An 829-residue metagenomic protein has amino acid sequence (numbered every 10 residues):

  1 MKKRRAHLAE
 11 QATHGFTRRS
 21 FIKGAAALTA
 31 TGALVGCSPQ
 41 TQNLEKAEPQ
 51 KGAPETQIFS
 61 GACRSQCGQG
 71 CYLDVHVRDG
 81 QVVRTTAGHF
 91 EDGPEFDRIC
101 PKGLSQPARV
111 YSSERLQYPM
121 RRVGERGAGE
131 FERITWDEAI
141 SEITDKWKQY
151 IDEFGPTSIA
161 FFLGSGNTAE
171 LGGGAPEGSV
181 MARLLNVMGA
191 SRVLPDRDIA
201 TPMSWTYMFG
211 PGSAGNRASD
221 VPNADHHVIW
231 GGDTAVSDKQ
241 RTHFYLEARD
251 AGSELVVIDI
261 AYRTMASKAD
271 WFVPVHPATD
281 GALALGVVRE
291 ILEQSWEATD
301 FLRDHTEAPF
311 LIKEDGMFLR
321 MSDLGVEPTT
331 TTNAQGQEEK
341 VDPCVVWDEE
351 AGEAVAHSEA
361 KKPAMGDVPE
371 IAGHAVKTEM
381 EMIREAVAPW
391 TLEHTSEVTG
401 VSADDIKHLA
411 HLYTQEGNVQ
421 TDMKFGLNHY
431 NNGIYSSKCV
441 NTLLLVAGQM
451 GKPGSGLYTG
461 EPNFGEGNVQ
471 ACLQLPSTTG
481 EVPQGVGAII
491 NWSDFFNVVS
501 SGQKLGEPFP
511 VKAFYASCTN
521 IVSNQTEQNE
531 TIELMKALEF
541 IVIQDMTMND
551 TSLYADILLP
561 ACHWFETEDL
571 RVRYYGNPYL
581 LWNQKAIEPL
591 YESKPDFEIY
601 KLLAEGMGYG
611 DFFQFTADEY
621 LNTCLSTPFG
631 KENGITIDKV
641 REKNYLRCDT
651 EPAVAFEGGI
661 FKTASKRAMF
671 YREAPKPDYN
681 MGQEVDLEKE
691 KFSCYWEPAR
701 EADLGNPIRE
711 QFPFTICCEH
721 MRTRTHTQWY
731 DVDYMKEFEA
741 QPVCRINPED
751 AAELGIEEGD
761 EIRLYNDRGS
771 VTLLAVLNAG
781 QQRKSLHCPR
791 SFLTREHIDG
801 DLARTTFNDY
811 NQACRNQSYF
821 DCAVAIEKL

Functional and structural regions predicted by a protein language model:
K2-D300, D304-A364, A375-V376, E393 (+4 more regions): N-terminal export/assembly segments and adjacent metallocofactor-ligating motifs of anaerobic energy-metabolism
K2-R5, A175-V257, A282, E350-A351 (+7 more regions): Extended redox/cofactor-interaction regions of prokaryotic respiratory oxidoreductases
Y118, R122-E138, W296-A403, A586-Y671 (+3 more regions): N-terminal leader/propeptide and maturation segments of large enzyme subunits in energy/redox metabolism and hydrolases
I140-I159, R217-D225, A386-V387, K407-Q420 (+1 more regions): Glycine-rich phosphate/diphosphate-binding loops that line cofactor/substrate pockets in enzymes
F162-L171, D233, H394-V401, K424-N431 (+2 more regions): Conserved short loop/turn motifs at secondary-structure junctions
T264, N549-W582: Flexible glycine/proline-rich, aromatic-decorated loop/lid segments
A269-V275, E566, Y579-P589: Short beta-alpha connecting loops at secondary-structure transitions that line or flank enzyme active sites
D596-V640, T727-R745, E749-L829: Long, contiguous, secondary-structure-rich segments that constitute the structural scaffold of globular domains
